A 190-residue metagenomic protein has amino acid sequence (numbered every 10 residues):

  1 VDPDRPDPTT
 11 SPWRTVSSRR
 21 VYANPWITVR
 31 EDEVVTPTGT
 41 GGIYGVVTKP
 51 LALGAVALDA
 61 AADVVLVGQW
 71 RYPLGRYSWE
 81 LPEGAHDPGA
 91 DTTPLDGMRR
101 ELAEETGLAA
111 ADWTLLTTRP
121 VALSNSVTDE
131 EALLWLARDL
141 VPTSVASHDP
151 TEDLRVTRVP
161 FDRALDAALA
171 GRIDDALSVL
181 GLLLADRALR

Functional and structural regions predicted by a protein language model:
D2-R5, T10, Y44-V47, G54-R100 (+2 more regions): Conserved Nudix-box catalytic region and its N-terminal flanking loop in Nudix hydrolases and closely related
D2-W13, Y77, T117, N125-T128 (+3 more regions): Nudix hydrolase/Nudix homology domain
W13-G54, A60-A61: Acidic, metal-coordinating catalytic segment for phosphate/diphosphate chemistry, firing primarily on the Nudix
T28, P50-L51, L58-D59, R71-P73 (+3 more regions): Active-site segment of metal-dependent pyrophosphate-handling enzymes, primarily the Nudix hydrolase catalytic core
D32, A62, L102, P160: Terminal peptide-recognition signature
V34, A57, L66, L136-A137 (+1 more regions): Conserved hydrophobic "DFG−1" position in protein kinase catalytic cores
G41, R76, A110-D112, L177: Short secondary-structure junction motifs
